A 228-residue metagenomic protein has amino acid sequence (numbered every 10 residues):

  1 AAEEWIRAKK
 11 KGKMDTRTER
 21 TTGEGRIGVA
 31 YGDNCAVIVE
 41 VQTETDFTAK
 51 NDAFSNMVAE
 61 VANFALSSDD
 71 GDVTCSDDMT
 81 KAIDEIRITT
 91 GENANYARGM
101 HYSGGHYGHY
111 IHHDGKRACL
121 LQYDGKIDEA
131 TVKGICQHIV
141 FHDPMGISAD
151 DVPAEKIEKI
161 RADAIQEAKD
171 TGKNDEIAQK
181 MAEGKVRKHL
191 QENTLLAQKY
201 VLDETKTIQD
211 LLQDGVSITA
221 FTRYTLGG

Functional and structural regions predicted by a protein language model:
A1-G228: N-terminal assembly/interaction segments in proteins that build large macromolecular machines
